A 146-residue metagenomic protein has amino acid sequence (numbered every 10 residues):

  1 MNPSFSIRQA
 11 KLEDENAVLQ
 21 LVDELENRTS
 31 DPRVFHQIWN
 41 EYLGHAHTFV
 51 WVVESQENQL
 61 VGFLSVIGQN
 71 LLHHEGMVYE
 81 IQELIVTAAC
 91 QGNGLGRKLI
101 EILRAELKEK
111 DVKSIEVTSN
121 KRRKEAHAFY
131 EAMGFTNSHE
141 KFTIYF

Functional and structural regions predicted by a protein language model:
F5, Q9-N16, Q20, E24-G76 (+3 more regions): Acetyl-CoA-dependent GNAT
K11, T87, Q91, N120: Residue-level recognition of the GNAT/N-acetyltransferase active site
Q69-L71, A89, R122-K124: Short coil/turn motifs at secondary-structure junctions
V86, G92-A105, A132: Conserved acetyl-CoA-binding loop-helix of GNAT-fold acetyltransferases
R97, K121-H139: Conserved active-site alpha-helix within GNAT-family acetyltransferase domains
K108-T118: Conserved GNAT acetyl-CoA-binding A-motif
E140-F146: Active-site/acyl-donor-binding loops of N-acyltransferases
